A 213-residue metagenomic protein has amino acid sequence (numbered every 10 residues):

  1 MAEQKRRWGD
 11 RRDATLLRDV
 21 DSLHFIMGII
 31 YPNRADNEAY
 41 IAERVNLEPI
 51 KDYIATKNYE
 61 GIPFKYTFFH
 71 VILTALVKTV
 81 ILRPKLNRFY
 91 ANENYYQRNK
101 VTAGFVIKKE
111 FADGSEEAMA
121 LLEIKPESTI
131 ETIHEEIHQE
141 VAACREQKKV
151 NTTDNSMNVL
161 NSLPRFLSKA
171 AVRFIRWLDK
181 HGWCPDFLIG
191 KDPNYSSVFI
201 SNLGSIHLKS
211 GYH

Functional and structural regions predicted by a protein language model:
M1-H213: C-terminal catalytic/motor cores of large multi-domain enzyme assemblies
